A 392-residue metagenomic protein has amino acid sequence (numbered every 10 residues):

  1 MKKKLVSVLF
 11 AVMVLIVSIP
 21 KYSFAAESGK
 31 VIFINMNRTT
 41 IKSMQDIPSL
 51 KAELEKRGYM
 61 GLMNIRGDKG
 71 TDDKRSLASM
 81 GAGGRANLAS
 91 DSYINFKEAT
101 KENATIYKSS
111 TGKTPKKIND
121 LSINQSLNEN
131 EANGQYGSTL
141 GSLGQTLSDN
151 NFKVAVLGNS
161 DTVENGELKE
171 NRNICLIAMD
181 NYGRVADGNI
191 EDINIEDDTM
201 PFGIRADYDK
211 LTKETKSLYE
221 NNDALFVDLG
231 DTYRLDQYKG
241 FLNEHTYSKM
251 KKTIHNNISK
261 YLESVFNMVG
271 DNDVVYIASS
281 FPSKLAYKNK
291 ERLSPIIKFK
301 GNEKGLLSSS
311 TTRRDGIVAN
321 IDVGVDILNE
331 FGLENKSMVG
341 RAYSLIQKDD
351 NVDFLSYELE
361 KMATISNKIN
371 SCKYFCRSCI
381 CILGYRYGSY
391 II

Functional and structural regions predicted by a protein language model:
M1-L5: Positively charged n-region of N-terminal signal peptides that target proteins for export
V6-V14: Sec-dependent N-terminal signal peptides
F10, F24-A25: Residue-level detector of intrinsically disordered, flexible termini and proteolytic processing junctions
L15-S23: C-terminal segment of classical bacterial N-terminal signal peptides
A25-I369: Soluble extramembrane regions of membrane proteins in the secretory/endomembrane system
E358-I392: Core alpha-helical transmembrane segments of integral membrane proteins
